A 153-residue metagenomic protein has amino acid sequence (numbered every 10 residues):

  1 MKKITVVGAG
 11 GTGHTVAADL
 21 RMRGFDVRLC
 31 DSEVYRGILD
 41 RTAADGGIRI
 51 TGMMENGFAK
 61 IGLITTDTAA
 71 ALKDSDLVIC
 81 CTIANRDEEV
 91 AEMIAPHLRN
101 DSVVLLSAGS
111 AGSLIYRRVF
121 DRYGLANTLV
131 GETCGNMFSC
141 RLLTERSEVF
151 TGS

Functional and structural regions predicted by a protein language model:
M1, G24, S75, N100-D101 (+1 more regions): A general structural motif
M1-M53: NAD(P)+-binding Rossmann beta1-loop-alpha1 motif at the extreme N-terminus of oxidoreductases
G13, Y35, A71, D87 (+1 more regions): Alpha-helix N-cap/loop-to-helix initiation residues
G46-I61, N127: Short mixed-charge
M54-L105: Rossmann-like NAD(P)-binding element
A84-S147: Rossmann-like NAD(P)(H) cofactor-binding subdomain of soluble oxidoreductases
S147-S153: Conserved anion/nucleotide-ligand pocket segment
